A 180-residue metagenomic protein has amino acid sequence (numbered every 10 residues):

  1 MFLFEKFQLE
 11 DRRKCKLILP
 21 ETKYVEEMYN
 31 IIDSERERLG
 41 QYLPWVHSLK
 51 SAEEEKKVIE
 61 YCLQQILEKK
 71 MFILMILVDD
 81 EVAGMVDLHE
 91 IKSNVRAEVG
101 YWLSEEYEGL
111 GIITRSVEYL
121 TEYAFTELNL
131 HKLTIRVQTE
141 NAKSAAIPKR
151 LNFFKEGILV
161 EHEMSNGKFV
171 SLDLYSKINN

Functional and structural regions predicted by a protein language model:
M1-E27, I31-R38, M75-N180: Acyl-donor (CoA/ACP) binding surface of acyl/acetyltransferases
P20, I31, H47-E54, E68: Generic, well-ordered alpha-helical segments
G40-E60: Conserved GNAT-fold acetyl-CoA-binding loop/helix
V46, E60-L74: A short helix-loop-beta-strand connector motif used in the catalytic cores of GNAT acetyltransferases and, in some
E54-Q65, L88-N94: Short, charged low-complexity intrinsically disordered segments located at boundaries of structured domains
